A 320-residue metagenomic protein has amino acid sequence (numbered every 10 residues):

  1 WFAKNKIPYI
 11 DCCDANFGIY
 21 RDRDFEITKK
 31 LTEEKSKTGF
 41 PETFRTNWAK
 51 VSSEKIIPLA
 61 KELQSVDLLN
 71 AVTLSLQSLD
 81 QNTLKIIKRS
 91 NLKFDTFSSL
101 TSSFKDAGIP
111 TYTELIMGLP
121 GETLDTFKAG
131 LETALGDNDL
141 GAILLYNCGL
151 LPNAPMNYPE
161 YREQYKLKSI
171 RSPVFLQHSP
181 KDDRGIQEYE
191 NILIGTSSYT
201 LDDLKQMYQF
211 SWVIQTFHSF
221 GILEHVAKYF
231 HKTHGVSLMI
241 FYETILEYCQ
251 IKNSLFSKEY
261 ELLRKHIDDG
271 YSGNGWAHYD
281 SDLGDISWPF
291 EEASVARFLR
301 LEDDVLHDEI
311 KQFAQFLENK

Functional and structural regions predicted by a protein language model:
W1-Y112, M117-L119: Conserved SAM/AdoMet-binding glycine-rich loop
F2-K6, L176-I186, F220, D285-P289: Short, compositionally biased low-complexity segments
K6, K35, G108, N138 (+3 more regions): A generic secondary-structure signal for well-formed alpha-helical elements
I10, E42-T43, T113, G141-Y146 (+1 more regions): Acidic/polar loop patches that form or flank catalytic/metal-binding clefts of enzymes that bind anionic ligands
G18-D22, Q77, Q81-K88, M117-D125 (+2 more regions): Flexible glycine/acidic-rich beta-alpha junction loops that bind and position SAM and/or redox cofactors in anaerobic
D22-S36, L63, L124-D139, K205-W212: Short, electropositive alpha-helical surface patch
I56-L59, K128-L131, I194: Short alpha-helical segments and helix-capping/turn motifs at coil-helix boundaries
N191-K320: Radical SAM enzyme core and accessory elements
